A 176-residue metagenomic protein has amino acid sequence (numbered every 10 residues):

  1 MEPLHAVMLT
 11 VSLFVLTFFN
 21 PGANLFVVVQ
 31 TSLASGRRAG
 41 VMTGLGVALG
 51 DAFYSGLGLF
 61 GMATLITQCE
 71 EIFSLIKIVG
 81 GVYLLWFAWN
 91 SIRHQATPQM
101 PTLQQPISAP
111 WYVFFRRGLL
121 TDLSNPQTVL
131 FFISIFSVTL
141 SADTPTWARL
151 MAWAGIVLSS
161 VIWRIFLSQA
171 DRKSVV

Functional and structural regions predicted by a protein language model:
E2-S74, S134-A152, I156: Juxtamembrane transmembrane-helix termini in multi-pass membrane transport proteins
H5, R38-F114, A170-K173: Membrane helix-loop-helix hairpins that form the core translocation module of multi-pass transporters
T17, Y83-S91, S137, I156-S160 (+1 more regions): Alpha-helical transmembrane segments of multi-pass membrane proteins
F19-N20, L123-S124, I162: Transmembrane helix irregularities
G118, D122-Q127: Selected transmembrane alpha-helices and immediately adjacent juxtamembrane segments of polytopic inner-membrane
S160-S174: Transmembrane alpha-helical segments of integral membrane proteins
